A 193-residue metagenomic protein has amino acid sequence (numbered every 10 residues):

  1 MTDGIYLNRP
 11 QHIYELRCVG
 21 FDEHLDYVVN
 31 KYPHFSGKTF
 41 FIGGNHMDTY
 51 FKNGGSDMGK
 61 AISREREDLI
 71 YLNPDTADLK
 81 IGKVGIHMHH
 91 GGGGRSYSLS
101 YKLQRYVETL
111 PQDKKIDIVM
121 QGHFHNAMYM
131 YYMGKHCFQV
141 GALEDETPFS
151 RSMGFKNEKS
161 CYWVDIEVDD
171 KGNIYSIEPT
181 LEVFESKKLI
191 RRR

Functional and structural regions predicted by a protein language model:
M1-Y71: Core catalytic region of metal-dependent phosphoesterases/phosphodiesterases, especially metallo-beta-lactamase-like
P33-K38, V84, M133-G134: Short glycine/proline-enriched coil/turn segments at helix->beta-strand junctions
Y71-D75, E158: Residues that act as N-cap/strand-start positions at coil-to-secondary-structure junctions
D75-G82, M130-Y132: Short acidic-hydrophobic surface loop/beta-edge motif
G85-H87, G92-P179: Conserved beta-sheet core of the metallophosphoesterase superfamily
S176-L189: Short, solvent-exposed aromatic-acidic interface loops
